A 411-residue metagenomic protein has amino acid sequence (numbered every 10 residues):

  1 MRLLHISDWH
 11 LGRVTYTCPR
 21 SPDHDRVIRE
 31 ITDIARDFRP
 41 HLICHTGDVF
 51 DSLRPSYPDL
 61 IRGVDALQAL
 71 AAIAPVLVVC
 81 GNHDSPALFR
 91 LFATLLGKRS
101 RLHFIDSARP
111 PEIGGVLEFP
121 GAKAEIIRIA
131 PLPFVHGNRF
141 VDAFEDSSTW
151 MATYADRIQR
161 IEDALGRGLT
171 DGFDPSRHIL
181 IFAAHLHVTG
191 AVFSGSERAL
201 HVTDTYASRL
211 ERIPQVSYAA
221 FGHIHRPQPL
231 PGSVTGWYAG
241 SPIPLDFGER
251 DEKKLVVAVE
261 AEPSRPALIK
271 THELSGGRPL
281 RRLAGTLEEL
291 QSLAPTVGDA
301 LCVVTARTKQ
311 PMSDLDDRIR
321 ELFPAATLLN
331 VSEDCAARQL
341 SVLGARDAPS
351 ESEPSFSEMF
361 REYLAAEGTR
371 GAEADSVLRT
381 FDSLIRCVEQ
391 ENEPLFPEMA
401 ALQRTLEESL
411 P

Functional and structural regions predicted by a protein language model:
M1, R39-H41, A74, E125 (+2 more regions): Short coil/turn segments at beta-strand junctions that form active-site/ligand-binding loops
M1-A72, S383, C387, L410: N-terminal active-site segment of His-dependent metallophosphoesterases
D8, I28, I43, D48 (+8 more regions): Divalent metal-coordination and catalytic microenvironments
P55, V64, A69, L77-V234: His/Asp/Glu-rich metal-coordinating catalytic cores of metallo-dependent phosphodiesterases/hydrolases acting on
I113-I127, L132, G236-L301: Binuclear metal-dependent phosphoesterase catalytic core
A155-I161, G248-R250, K309: Active-site glycine- and acidic-residue-rich loops that bind and position anionic ligands or nucleotide-like cofactors
E260-P411: Accessory, non-catalytic peripheral segments of nucleic-acid enzymes
